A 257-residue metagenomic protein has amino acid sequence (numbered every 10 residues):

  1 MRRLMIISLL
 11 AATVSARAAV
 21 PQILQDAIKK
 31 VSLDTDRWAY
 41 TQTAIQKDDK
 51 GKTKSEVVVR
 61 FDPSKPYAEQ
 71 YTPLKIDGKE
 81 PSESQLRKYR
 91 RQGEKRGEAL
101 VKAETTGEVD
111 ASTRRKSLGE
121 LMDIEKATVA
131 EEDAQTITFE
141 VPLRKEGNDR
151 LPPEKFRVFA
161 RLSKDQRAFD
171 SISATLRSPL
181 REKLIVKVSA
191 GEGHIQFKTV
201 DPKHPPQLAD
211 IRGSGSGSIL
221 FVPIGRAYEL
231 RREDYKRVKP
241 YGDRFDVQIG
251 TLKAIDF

Functional and structural regions predicted by a protein language model:
M1-L4: Positively charged n-region of N-terminal signal peptides that target proteins for export
S8-A18: Hydrophobic h-region of N-terminal signal peptides that target proteins for export in Gram-negative bacteria
A18-K155, A168, L176-V188, S216-F257: Structured extracytoplasmic
R157-K164, E192-P202: Extended lipid/amphipathic-ligand handling interfaces
I172, A209-I211: Beta-strand-dense domains in secreted/periplasmic systems and polymorphic toxin scaffolds
P202-A209: Short, positively biased Gly/Pro-containing turn/loop motifs at secondary-structure boundaries
